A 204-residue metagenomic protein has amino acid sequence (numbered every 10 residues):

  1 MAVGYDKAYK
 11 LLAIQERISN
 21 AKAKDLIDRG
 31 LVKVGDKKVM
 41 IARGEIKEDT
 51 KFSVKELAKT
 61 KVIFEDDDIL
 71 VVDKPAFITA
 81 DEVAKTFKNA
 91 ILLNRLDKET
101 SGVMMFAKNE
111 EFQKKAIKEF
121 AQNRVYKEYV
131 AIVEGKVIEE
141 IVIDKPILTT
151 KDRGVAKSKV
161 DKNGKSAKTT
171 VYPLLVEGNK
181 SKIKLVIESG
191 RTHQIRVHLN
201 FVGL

Functional and structural regions predicted by a protein language model:
A2-L204: RNA pseudouridine synthases
